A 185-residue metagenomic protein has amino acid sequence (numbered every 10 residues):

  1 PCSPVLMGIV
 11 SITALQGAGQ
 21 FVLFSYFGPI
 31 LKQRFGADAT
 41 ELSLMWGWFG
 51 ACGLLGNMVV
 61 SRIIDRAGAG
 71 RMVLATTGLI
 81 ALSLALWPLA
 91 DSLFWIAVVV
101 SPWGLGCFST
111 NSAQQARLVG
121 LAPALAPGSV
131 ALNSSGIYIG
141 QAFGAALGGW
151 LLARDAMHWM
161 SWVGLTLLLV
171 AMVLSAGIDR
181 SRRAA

Functional and structural regions predicted by a protein language model:
V5-L54: Extracytoplasmic gate region of multi-pass secondary transporters
P29, F108-L121: Intracellular helix-loop hinge segments at the cytoplasmic ends of transmembrane helices in 12-TM rocker-switch-type
P29, M58-R62, A116, G149-W150: Small-residue-mediated transmembrane helix hinge/kink sites in multi-pass secondary transporters
G50-M58, Q141-A142: Residue-level signature of mid-helix packing/kink "hotspots" within the transmembrane helices of 12-pass Major
L55-A69, L152-A153: Helix-to-loop junctions at the C-terminal end of transmembrane segments in multipass secondary transporters
G70-Q114: C-terminal transmembrane helical hairpin of 12-TM major facilitator-type secondary transporters
G120-A156, V163-G164: A late C-terminal transmembrane helix in Major Facilitator Superfamily
L165-A185: Multi-pass alpha-helical transporter architecture, strongest for 12-TM Major Facilitator/SLC carriers used
